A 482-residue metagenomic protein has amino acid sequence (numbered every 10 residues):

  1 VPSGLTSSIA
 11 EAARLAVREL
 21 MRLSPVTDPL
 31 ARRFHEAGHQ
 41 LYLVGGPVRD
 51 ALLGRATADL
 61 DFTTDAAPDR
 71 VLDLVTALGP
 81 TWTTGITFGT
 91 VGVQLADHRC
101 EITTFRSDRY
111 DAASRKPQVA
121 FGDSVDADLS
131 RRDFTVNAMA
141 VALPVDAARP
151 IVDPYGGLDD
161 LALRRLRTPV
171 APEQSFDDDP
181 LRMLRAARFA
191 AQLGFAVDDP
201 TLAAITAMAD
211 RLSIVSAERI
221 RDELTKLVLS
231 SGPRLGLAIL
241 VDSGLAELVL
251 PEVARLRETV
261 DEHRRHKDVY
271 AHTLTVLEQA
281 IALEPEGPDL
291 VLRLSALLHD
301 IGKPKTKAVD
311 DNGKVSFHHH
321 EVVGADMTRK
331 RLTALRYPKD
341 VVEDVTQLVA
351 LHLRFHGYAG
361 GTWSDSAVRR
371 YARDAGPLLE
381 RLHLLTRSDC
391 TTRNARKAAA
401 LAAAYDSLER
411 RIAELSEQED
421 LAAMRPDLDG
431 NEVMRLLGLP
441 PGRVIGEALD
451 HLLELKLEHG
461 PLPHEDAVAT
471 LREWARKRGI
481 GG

Functional and structural regions predicted by a protein language model:
V1-G482: Catalytic cores of the polymerase beta-like nucleotidyltransferase superfamily and closely associated nucleotide
